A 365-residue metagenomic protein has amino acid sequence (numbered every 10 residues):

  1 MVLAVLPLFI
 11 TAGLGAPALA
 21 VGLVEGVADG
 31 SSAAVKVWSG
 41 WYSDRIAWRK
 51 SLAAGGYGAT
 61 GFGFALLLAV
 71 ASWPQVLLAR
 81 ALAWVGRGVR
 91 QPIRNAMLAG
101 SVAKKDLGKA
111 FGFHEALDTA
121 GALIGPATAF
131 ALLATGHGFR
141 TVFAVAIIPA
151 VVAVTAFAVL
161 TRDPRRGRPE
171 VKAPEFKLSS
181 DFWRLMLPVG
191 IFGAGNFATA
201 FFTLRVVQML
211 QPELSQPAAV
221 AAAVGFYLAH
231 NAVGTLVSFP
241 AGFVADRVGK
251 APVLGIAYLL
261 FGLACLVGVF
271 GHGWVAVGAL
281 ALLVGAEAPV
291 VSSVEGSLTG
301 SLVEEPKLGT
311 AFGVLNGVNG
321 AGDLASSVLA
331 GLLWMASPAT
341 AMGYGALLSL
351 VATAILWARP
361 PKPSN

Functional and structural regions predicted by a protein language model:
M1-D29, W183-A219, A223: Helix-loop boundary and gating motifs at the non-cytosolic
D29-V37, L123, N231-F239, G320-L324: Residue-level signature of mid-helix packing/kink "hotspots" within the transmembrane helices of 12-pass Major
V35-A47, L236-G249, W334: Helix-to-loop junctions at the C-terminal end of transmembrane segments in multipass secondary transporters
S51-A65, I147, P252-V267: Structural signature of the two symmetry-related core transmembrane helices
L68-A79, V269-L280: Helix-loop junctions at membrane interfaces in 12-TM secondary transporters
V89-V102, V290-V303: Intracellular juxtamembrane helix-capping segments at the cytosolic ends of symmetry-related transmembrane helices
G112-A127, V318-S326: Glycine-rich segments within core transmembrane alpha-helices of 12-TM secondary carriers
I147-G167, T353-P360: C-terminal membrane-cytosol helix-exit motif in multi-pass small-molecule transporters
